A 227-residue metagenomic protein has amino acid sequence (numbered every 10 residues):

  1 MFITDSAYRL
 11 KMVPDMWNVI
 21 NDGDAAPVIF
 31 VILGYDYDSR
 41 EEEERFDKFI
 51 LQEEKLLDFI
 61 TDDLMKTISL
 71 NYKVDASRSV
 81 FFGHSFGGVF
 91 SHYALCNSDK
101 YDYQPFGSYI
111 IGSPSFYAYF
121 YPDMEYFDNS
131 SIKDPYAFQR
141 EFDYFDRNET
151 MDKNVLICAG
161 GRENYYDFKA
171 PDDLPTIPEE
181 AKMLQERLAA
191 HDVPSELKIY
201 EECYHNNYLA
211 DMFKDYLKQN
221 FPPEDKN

Functional and structural regions predicted by a protein language model:
M1-N227: Non-catalytic cap/lid and distal C-terminal segments of serine-dependent acyl enzymes
